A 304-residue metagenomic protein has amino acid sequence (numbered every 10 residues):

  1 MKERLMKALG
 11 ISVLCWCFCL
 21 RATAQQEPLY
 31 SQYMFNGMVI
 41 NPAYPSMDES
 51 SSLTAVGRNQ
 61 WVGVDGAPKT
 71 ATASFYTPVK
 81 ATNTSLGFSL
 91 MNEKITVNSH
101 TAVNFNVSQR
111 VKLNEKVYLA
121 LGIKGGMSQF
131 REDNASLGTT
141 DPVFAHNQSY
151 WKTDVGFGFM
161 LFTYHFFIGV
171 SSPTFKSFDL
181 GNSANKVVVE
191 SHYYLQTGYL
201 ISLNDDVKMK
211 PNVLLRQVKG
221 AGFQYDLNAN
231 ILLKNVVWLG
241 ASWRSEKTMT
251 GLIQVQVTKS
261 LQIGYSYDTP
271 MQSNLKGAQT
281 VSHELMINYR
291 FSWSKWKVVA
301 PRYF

Functional and structural regions predicted by a protein language model:
M1-E27, A229, F291, F304: Bacterial Sec-dependent N-terminal signal peptides
Q25-F304: Subset of outer-membrane beta-barrel
